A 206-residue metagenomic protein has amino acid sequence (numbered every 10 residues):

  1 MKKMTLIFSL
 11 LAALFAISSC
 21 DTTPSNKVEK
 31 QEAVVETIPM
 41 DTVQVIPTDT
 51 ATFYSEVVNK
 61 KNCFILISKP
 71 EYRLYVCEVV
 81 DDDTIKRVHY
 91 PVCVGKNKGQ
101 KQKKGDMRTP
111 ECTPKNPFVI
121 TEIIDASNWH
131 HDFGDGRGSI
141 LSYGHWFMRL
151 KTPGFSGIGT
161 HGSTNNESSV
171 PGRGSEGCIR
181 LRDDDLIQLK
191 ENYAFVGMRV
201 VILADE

Functional and structural regions predicted by a protein language model:
M1-M4: Positively charged n-region of N-terminal signal peptides that target proteins for export
L6-L11: Sec-dependent N-terminal signal peptides
A16-S19: C-terminal motif of bacterial Sec signal peptides marking the signal peptidase cleavage site
D21-V35: Bacterial Sec signal peptide processing site at the extreme N-terminus
T22, T37, D41-T42, D49-T50 (+1 more regions): Coil residues (strongly favoring Ser/Thr
M40, F53, K60, E111-T113 (+1 more regions): Exported/periplasmic cell-wall-interacting domains
T52-Q100: A structural motif detector for short, solvent-exposed N-terminal "entry" segments of globular domains
H89-V119: Electropositive
